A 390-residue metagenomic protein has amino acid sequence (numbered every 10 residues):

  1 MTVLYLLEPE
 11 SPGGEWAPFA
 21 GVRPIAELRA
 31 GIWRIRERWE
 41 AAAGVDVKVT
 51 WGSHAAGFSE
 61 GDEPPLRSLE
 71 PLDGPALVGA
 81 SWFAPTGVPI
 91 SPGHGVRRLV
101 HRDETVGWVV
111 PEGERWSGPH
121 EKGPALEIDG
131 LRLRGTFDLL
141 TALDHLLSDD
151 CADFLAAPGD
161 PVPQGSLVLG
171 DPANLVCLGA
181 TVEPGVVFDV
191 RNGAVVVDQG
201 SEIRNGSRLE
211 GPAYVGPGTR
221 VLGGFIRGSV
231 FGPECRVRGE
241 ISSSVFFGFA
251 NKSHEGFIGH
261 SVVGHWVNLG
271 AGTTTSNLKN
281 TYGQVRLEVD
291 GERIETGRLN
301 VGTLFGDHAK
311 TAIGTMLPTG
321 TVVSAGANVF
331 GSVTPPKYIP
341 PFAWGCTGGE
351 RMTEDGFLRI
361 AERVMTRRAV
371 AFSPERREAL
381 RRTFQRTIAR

Functional and structural regions predicted by a protein language model:
M1-A173, S332-K337, P341-R390: Terminal amphipathic alpha-helical/low-complexity segments used for targeting or macromolecular assembly
P12, E27, G223-F225, G232-R390: Glycine-rich hexapeptide-repeat left-handed beta-helix
P18-G21, E121-A125, V162, E183 (+4 more regions): Generic, low-specificity signal for short hydrophobic/alpha-helical stretches with a mild N-terminal bias, encompassing
R34-E37, F137, L178, P217 (+3 more regions): Active-site-proximal helix/loop capping residues that flank conserved catalytic or ligand/cofactor
P158-G264, K279-N280, V289, L304 (+1 more regions): Extended beta-solenoid/beta-helix repeat architectures
